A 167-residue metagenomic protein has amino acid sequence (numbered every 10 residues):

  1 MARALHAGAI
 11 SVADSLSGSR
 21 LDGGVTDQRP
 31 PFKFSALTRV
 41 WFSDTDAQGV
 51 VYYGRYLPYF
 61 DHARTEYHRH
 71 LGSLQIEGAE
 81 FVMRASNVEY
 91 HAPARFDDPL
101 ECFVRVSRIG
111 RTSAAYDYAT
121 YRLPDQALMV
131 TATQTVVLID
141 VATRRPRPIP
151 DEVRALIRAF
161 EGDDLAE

Functional and structural regions predicted by a protein language model:
R3-E101, S107-A115, A119-E167: Terminal targeting signals and extreme-terminal segments of soluble enzymes
